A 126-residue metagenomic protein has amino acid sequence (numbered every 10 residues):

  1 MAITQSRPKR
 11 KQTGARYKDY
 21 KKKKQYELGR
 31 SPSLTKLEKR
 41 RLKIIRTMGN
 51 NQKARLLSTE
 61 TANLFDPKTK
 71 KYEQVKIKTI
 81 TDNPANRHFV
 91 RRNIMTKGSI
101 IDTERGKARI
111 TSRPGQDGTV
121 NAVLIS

Functional and structural regions predicted by a protein language model:
M1-S126: Ribosome-associated RNA-binding proteins
